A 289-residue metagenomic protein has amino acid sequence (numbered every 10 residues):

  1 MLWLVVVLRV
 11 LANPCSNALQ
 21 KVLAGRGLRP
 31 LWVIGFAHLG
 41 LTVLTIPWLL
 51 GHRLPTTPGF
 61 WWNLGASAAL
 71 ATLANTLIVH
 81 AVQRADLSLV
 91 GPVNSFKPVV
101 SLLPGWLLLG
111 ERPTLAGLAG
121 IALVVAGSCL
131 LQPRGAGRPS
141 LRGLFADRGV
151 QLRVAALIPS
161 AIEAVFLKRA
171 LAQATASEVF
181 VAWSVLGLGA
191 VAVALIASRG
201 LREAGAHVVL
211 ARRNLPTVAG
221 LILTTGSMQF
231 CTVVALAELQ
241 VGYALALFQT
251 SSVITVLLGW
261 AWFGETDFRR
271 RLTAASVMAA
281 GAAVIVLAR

Functional and structural regions predicted by a protein language model:
M1-A12, T57-A71, R112-A126, E178-G189 (+1 more regions): Structural signature of hydrophobic alpha-helical transmembrane segments
M1-A66, T76-A85, P133-V154, L188-E238 (+3 more regions): Membrane-interface interhelical linkers
P14, A18, I46, A68-T76 (+9 more regions): Hydrophobic/small/kink-forming positions within alpha-helical transmembrane segments of polytopic membrane proteins
G35, S88-G91, S95, V181 (+2 more regions): Conserved glycine-rich helix-kink/hinge and helix-boundary motifs of the Major Facilitator Superfamily
L39-G40, T45, L103-W106, A116-G135 (+1 more regions): Hydrophobic transmembrane alpha-helices of multi-pass small-molecule transport proteins
G40-L44, V93-L107, V185-A190, M228-Q229 (+3 more regions): Alpha-helical transmembrane segments of compact multi-pass small-molecule transporters, enriched in specific families
I78-A119: Membrane-interface helix-loop-helix junctions at boundaries between adjacent transmembrane segments
A146-E178: Selected transmembrane alpha-helices and immediately adjacent juxtamembrane segments of polytopic inner-membrane
